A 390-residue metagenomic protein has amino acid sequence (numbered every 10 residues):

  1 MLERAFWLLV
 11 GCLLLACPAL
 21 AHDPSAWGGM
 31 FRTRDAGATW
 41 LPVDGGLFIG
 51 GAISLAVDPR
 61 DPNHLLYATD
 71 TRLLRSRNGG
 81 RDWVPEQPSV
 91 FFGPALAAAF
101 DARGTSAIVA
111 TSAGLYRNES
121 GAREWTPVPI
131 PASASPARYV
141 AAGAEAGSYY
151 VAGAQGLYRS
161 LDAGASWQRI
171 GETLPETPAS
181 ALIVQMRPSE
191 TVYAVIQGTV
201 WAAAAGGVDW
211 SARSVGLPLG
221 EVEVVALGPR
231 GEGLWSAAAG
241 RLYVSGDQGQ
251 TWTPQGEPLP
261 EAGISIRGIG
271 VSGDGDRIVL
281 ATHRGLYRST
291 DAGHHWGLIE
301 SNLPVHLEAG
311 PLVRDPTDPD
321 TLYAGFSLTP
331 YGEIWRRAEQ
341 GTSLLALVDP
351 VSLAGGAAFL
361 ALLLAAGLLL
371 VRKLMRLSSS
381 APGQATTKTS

Functional and structural regions predicted by a protein language model:
L2-S390: Extracellular glycan-interacting surfaces
